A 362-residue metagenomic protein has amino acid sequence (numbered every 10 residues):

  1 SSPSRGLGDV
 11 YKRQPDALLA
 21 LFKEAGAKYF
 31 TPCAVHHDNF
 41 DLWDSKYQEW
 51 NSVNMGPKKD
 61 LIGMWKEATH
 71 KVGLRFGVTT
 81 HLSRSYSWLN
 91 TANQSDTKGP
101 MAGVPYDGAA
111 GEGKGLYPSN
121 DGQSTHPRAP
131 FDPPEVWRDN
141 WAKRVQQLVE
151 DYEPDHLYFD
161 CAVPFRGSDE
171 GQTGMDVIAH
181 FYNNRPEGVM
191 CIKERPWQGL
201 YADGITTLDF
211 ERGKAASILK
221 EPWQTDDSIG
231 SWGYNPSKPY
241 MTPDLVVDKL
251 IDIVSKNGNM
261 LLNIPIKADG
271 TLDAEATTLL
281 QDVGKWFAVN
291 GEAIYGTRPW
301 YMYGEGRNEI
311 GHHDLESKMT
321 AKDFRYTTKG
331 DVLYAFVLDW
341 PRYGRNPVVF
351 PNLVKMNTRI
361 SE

Functional and structural regions predicted by a protein language model:
R5-E362: Mature catalytic domains of secreted/periplasmic carbohydrate-active enzymes
